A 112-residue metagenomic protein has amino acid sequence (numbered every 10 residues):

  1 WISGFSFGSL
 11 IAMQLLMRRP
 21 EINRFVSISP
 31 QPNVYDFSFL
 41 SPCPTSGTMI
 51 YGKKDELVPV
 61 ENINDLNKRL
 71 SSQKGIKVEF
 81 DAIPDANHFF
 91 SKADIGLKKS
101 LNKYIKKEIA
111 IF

Functional and structural regions predicted by a protein language model:
I2-G4, I28: Short beta-strand immediately N-terminal to the catalytic nucleophile in serine-hydrolase-like folds
G4-A12: Gly/Ala-rich beta-loop-alpha elbow adjacent to hydrolase catalytic centers
Q14-R24: Conserved hydrolase catalytic core segment
V26-Y35: Active-site nucleophile loop of the alpha/beta-hydrolase fold
C43, M49-Y51, D55: Short beta-strand/loop motif that positions the catalytic acidic residue of the alpha/beta-hydrolase fold
T45, P59-R69: Short alpha-helix in the alpha/beta-hydrolase fold that links the catalytic acid
K54-V58, H88-F89: Acidic catalytic loop of the alpha/beta-hydrolase fold
N67, Q73-F112: C-terminal catalytic histidine-bearing segment of alpha/beta-hydrolase fold enzymes
